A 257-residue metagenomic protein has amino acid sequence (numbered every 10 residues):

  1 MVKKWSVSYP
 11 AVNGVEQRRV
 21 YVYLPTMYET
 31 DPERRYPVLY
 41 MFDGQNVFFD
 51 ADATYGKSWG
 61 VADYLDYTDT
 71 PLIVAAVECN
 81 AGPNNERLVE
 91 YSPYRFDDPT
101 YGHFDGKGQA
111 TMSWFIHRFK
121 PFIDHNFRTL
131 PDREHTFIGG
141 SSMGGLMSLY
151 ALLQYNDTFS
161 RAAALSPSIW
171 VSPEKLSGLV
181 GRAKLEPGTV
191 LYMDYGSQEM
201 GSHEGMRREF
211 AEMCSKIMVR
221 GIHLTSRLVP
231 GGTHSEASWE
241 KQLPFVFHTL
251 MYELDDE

Functional and structural regions predicted by a protein language model:
M1-E257: Non-catalytic cap/lid and distal C-terminal segments of serine-dependent acyl enzymes
